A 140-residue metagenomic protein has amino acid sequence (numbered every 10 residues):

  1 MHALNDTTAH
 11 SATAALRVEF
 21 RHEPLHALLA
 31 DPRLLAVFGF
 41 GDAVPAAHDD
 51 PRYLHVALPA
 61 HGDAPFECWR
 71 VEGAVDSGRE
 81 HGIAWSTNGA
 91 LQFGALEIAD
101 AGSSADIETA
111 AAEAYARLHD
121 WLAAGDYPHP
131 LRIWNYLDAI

Functional and structural regions predicted by a protein language model:
M1-I140: Short, polar/acidic, helix-capping and beta-turn segments at strand->helix junctions that line the mouths
